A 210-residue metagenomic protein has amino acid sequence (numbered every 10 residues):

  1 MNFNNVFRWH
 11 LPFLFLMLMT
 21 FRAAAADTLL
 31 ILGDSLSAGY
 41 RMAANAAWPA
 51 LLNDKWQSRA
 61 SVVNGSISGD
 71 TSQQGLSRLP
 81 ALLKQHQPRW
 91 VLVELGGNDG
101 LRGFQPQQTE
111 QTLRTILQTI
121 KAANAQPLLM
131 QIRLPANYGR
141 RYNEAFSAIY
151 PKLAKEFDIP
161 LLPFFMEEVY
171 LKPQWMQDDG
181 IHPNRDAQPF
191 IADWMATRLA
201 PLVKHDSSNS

Functional and structural regions predicted by a protein language model:
M1-L11: Bacterial N-terminal signal peptides that target proteins for export
N2-N4, M17-L18, A26, R89: A detector of low-complexity, intrinsically disordered, Ser/Thr/Gly/Pro/Ala-rich segments
F3-N5, L76-S210: Alpha-helical cap/lid subdomain in secreted, periplasmic, or secretory-pathway luminal O-acyl-processing enzymes
H10-T20: Bacterial N-terminal signal peptides
A23-Q87: Serine-esterase "nucleophile elbow" of acetyl-processing enzymes
